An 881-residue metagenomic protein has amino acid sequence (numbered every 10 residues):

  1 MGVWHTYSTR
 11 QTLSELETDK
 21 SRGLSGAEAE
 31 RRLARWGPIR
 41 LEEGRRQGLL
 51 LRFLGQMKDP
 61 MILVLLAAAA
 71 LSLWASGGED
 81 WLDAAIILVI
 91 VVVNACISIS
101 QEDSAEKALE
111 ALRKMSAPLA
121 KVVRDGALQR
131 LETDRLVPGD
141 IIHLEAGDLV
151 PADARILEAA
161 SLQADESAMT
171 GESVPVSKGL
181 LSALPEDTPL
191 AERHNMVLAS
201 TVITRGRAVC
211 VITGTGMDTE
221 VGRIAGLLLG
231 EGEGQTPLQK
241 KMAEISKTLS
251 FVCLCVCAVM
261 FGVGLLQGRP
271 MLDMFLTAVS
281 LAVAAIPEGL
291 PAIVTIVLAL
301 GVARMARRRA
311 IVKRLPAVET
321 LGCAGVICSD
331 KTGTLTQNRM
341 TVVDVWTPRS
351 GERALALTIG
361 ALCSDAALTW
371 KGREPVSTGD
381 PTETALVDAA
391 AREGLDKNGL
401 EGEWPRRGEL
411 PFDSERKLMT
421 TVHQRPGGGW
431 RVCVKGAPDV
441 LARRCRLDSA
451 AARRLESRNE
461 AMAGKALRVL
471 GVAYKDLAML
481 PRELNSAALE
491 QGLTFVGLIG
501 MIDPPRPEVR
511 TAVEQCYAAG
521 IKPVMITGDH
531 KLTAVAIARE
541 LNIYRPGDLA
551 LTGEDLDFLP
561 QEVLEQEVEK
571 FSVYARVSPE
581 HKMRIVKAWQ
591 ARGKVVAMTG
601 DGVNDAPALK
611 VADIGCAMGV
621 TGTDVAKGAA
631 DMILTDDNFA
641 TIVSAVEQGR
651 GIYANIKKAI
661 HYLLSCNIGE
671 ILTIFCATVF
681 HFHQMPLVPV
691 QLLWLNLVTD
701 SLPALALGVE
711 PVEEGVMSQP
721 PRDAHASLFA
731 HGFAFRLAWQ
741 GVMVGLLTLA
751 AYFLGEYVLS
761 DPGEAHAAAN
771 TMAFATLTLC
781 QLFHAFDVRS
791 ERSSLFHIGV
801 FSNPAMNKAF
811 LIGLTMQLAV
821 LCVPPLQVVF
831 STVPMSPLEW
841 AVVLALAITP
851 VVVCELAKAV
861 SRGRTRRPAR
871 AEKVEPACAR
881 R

Functional and structural regions predicted by a protein language model:
M1-P721, A726-F729, V742, Y757 (+2 more regions): Conserved cytosolic headpiece of P-type ATPases
V679, R736-A751: Alpha-helical transmembrane segments of multi-pass integral membrane proteins
T699, V744-G745, T771-A785: Generic alpha-helical transmembrane segments
A750-S760: Juxtamembrane and boundary regions of transmembrane helices in multi-pass small-molecule transporters and channels
A765-N770: Transmembrane alpha-helix entry/boundary detector in multi-pass membrane proteins
